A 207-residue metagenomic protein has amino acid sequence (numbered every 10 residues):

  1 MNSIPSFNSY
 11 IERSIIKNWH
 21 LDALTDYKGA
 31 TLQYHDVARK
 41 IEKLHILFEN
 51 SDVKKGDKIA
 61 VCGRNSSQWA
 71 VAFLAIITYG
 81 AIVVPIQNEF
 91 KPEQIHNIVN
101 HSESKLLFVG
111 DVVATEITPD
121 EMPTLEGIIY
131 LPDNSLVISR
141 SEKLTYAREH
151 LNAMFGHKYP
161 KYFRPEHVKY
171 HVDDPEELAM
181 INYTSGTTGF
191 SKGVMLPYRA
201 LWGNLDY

Functional and structural regions predicted by a protein language model:
S3, H20-D52, D57-L74, K91-H96 (+1 more regions): Conserved AMP-binding/adenylate-forming core of the ANL superfamily
Y10, N50-S51, T78-G156: Structural core segment of the AMP-binding/adenylate-forming
W19-H20, R148-Y183, F190: Conserved pre-ATP/AMP-binding loop-to-beta segment of ANL
Q33-H35, Y170-H171, A179-G203: Conserved AMP-binding A3 loop
I41, H45, Y198, L205: Short amphipathic alpha-helical/adjacent loop interface patches that line ligand and macromolecule-binding sites
D57, A81, E176-E177: Surface-exposed loop/turn positions
I59, I76, L107, L178 (+1 more regions): Conserved S/T- and glycine-rich ATP-binding loop of Class I adenylate-forming
W69-I77, V83, L201: Short hydrophobic alpha-helical segments of the AMP-binding
